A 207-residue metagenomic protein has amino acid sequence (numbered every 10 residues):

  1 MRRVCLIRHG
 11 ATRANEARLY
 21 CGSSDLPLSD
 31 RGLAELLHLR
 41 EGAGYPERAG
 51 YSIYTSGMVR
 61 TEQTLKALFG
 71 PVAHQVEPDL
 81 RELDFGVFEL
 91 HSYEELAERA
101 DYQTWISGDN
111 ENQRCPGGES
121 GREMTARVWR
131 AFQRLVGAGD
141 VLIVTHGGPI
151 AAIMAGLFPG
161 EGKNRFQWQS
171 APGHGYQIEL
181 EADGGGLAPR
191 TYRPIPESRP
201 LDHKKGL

Functional and structural regions predicted by a protein language model:
R2-V72: Active-site-proximal alpha-helix that buttresses catalytic centers in soluble enzyme cores
V4, Y51, G137-G147: Generic beta-sheet signal
T12, P149-I150: Short active-site segment of divalent metal-dependent hydrolases/proteases that encodes the spacing between
P27, V72-D79, G162-S170: Short hydrophobic/aromatic-enriched beta-strand-loop microsegments
T55-S56, A126, V144-T145: Short beta-strand scaffold positions
L68-R127: Phosphate-handling substructures
G160-A188: Domain-level recognition of soluble alpha/beta enzyme cores, biased toward histidine phosphatases/phosphomutases
G186-L207: Acidic, His/Gly-rich catalytic cores of divalent-metal-dependent hydrolytic chemistry
